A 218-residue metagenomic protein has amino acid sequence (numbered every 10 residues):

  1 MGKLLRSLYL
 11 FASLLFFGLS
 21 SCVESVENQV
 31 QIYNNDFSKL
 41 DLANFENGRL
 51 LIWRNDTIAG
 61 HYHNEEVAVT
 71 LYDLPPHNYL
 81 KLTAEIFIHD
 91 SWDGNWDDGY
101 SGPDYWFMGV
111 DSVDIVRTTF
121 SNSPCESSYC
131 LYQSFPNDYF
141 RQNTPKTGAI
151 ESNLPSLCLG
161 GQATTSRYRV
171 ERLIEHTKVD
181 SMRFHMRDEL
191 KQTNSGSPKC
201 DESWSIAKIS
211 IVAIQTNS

Functional and structural regions predicted by a protein language model:
M1-Y9: Bacterial N-terminal signal peptides that target proteins for export
G18-S21: C-terminal motif of bacterial Sec signal peptides marking the signal peptidase cleavage site
V23-S218: Beta-sandwich/jellyroll recognition modules and their flexible linkers
